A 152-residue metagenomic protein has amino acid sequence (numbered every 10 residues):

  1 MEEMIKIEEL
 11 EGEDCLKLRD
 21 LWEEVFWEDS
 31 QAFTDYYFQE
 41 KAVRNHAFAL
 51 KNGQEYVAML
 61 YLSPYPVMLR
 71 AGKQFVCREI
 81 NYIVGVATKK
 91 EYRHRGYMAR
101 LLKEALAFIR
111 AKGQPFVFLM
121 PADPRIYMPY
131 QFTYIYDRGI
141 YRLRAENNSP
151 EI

Functional and structural regions predicted by a protein language model:
M1-M59, S63-P64, R78-Y82, N147-I152: Short amphipathic alpha-helix that is part of the acyltransferase structural core
Y65-Q74: Active-site cofactor/substrate anionic-group-binding motifs, chiefly glycine- and Lys/Arg-rich phosphate-binding loops
F75-V76, F132-I152: Short, flexible helix-coil linker/hinge segments at the edges of structured domains or between repeats
I83-R93: A short, internal acetyl-CoA/4′-phosphopantetheine-binding micro-motif in the GNAT/acyltransferase core
Y92-E104: Conserved acetyl-CoA pyrophosphate-binding loop and the N-cap/start of the following alpha-helix in GNAT-like
F108: Short alpha-helical functional segments enriched in proximate histidine and acidic residues
A111-P115, P121-I140: Conserved active-site alpha-helix within GNAT-family acetyltransferase domains
